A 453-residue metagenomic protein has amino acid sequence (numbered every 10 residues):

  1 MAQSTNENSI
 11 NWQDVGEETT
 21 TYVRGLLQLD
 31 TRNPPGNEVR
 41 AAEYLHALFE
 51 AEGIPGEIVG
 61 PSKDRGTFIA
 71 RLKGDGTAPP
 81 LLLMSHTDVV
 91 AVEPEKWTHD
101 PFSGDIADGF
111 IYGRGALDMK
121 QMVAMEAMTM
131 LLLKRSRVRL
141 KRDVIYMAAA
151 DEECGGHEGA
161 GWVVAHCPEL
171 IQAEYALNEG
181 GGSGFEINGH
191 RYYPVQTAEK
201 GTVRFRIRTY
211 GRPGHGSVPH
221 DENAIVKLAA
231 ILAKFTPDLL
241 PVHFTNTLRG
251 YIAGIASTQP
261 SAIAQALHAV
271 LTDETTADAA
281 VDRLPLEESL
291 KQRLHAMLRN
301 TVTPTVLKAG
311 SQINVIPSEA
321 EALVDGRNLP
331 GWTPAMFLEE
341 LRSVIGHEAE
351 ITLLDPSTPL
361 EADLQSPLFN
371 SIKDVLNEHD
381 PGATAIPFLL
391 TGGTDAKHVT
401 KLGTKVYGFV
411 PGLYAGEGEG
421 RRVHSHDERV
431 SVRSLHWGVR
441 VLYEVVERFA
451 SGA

Functional and structural regions predicted by a protein language model:
A2-R114, L133-R142, V324: Acidic/His- and Gly-rich active-site-bordering loop/insert found across diverse amide/peptide-bond hydrolases
D14-G16, P94-W97, V138-R139, V195-T202 (+3 more regions): Short glycine/proline-enriched loop/turn "hinge" motifs that connect secondary-structure elements and lie
R65, A78, H99, K141 (+5 more regions): Short, solvent-exposed loop/turn segments at the edges of secondary structure
G76-A78, V90, G182-E186, P241-N314 (+5 more regions): An extended, acidic, His-containing surface patch that forms the Zn2+-binding/catalytic region of metallohydrolases
A107-D118, A385-I386, H426: Short pre-catalytic strand/loop immediately N-terminal to key active-site residues, enriched for Gly-Thr
I111, L117-P194: Acidic/histidine-rich catalytic neighborhood of metal-dependent amide-processing enzymes
G161-W162, R212, S217-V242: A short core secondary-structure module
